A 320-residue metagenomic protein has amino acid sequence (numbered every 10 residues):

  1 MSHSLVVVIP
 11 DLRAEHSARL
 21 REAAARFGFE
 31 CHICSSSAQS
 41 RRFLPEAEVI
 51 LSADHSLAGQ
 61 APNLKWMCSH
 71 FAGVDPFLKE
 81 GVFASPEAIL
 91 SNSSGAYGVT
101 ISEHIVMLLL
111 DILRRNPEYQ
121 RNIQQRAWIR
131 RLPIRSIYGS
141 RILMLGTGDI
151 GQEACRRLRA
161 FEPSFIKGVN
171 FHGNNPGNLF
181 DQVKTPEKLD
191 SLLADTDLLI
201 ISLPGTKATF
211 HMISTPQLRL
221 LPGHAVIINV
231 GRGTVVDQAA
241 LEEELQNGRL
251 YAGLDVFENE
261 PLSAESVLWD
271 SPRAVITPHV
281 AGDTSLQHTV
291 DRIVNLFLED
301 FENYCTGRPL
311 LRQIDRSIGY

Functional and structural regions predicted by a protein language model:
M1-A47: N-terminal glycine-/charge-rich "phosphate-binding" loop or analogous flexible N-terminal tail
A18-E22, R41-L44, L57-P62, L78-S85 (+2 more regions): Short loop/helix-cap segments at secondary-structure boundaries that form the rim of catalytic
E46-Q120: Phosphate/diphosphate ligand-binding glycine-rich loop within oxidoreductases
D54, F71, I201-P204, V230-G231 (+1 more regions): Glycine-rich, N-terminal phosphate-binding loop of Rossmann-like dinucleotide-binding domains
S102-E118, A160-F161, N295-N303, R308: Oxidoreductase and adenylate-handling cofactor-binding alpha/beta cores
Q120-E153: Glycine-rich NAD(P)-binding loop of Rossmann-like domains
S164, G173-V267: Rossmann-like adenosine-cofactor binding region
H224, V230-Y320: Rossmann-like dinucleotide-binding domain for NAD(H)/NADP(H)
